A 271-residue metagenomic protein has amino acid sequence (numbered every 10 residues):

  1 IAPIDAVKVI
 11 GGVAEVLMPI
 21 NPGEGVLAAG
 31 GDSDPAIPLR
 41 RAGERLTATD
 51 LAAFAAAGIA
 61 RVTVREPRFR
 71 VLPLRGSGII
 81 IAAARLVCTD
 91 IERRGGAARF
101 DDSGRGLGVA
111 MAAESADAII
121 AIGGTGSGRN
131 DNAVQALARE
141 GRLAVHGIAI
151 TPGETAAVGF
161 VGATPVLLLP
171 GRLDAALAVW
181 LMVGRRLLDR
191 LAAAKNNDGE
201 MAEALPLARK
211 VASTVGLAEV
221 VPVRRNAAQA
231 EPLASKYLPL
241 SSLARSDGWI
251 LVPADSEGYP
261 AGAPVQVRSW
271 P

Functional and structural regions predicted by a protein language model:
I1-D101, A230, W249, P271: Short, glycine/charged-enriched hinge/interface segments at domain edges or termini
P3, L39-A42, A138, V158-V161 (+2 more regions): Short beta-strand-to-turn element immediately C-terminal to the catalytic PLP-Schiff-base lysine in fold type I
A6, V13, G147, A157-V158 (+2 more regions): Conserved hydrophobic/aromatic beta-strand scaffold that supports enzyme active sites
K8-V9, G30-S33, L46, F54 (+9 more regions): Solvent-exposed alpha-helices and their adjacent loops that cap or buttress functional pockets in soluble metabolic
L74-G76, A82, L86, I91-P206 (+1 more regions): Short glycine/threonine-rich loop/turn motifs
A192, N196-P271: C-terminal terminal segments
